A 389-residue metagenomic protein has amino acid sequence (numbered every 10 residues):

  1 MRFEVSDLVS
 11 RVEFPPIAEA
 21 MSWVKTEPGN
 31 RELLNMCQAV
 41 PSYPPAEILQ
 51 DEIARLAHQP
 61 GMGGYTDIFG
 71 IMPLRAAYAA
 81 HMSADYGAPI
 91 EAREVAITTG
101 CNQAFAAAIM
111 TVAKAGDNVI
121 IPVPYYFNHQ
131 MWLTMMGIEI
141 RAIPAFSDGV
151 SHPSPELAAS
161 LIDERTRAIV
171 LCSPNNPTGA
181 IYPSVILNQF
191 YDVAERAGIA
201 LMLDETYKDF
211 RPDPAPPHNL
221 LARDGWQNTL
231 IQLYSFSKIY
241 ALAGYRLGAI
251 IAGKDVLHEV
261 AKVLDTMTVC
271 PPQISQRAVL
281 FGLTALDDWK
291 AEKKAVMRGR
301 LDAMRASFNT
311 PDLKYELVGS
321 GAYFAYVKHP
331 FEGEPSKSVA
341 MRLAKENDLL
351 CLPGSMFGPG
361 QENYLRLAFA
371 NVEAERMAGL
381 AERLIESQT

Functional and structural regions predicted by a protein language model:
S6-G100, A107, G282-A285, L350 (+1 more regions): N-terminal small-domain helix-loop-helix segment of the aminotransferase-like
E27, M136, R196-A197, P311 (+1 more regions): Helix C-cap/helix->beta junction micro-motif
H58, M62-D192, D209-D213, P217-Q227 (+1 more regions): Conserved core of the PLP fold type I
A80, A159, G333, R342-C351 (+1 more regions): PLP-dependent enzyme catalytic core of the Aspartate aminotransferase-like
N228-R298, D302-S307, Q388: Conserved core segment of the aminotransferase class I/II
L280, A295-R305, Y315-H329, Q361: Conserved glycine-rich beta-strand-loop-beta hairpin in the small C-terminal domain of fold type I
